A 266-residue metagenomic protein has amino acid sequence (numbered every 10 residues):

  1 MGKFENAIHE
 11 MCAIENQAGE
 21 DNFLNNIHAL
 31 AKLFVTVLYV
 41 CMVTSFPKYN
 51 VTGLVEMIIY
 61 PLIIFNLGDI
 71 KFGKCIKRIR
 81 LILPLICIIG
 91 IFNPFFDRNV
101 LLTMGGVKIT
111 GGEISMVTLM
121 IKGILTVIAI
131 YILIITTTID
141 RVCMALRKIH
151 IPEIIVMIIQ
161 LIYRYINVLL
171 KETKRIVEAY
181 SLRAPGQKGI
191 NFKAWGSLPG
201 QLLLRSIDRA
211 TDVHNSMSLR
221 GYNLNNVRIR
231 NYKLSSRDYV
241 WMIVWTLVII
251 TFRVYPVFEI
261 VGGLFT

Functional and structural regions predicted by a protein language model:
M1-G53, I58-G68, K171-T266: Transmembrane alpha-helix interface motif
N50, K71-F72, I151-I155: Membrane-helix interface segments
D69-K77: Membrane-interface helix-boundary motifs at transmembrane edges
G73, R164, N215: Short alpha-helical basic/polar micro-motif
R78-P185: Juxtamembrane/interface alpha-helical elements of multi-pass membrane proteins
